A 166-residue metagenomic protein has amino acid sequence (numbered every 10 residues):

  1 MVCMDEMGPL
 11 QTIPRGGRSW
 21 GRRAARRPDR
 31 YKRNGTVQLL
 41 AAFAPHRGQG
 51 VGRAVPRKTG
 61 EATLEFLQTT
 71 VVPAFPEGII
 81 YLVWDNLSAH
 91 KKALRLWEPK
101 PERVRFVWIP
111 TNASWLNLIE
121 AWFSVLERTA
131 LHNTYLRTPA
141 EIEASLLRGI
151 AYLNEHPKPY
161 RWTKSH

Functional and structural regions predicted by a protein language model:
M1-Q68: Extended, low-complexity cationic-aromatic segments
C3-D5, A42, G48, L67 (+5 more regions): Mobile genetic element proteins and their domesticated derivatives, centered on retroelements and DNA transposons
R26-Y31, K100-L118, T134-L136: RNase H-like polynucleotidyl transferase catalytic core
R53, I109-T111, T163-S165: Conserved beta-strand termini and adjacent loop/short-helix elements that scaffold enzyme active sites in alpha/beta
E61-Y81: Short, basic/hydrophobic alpha-helical segments
G78-H90, N112: Acidic/histidine-rich, metal-coordinating catalytic segments
K92-K100: Short, aromatic/basic amphipathic alpha-helical patches
E120-H166: C-terminal anion-handling pockets and recognition modules
